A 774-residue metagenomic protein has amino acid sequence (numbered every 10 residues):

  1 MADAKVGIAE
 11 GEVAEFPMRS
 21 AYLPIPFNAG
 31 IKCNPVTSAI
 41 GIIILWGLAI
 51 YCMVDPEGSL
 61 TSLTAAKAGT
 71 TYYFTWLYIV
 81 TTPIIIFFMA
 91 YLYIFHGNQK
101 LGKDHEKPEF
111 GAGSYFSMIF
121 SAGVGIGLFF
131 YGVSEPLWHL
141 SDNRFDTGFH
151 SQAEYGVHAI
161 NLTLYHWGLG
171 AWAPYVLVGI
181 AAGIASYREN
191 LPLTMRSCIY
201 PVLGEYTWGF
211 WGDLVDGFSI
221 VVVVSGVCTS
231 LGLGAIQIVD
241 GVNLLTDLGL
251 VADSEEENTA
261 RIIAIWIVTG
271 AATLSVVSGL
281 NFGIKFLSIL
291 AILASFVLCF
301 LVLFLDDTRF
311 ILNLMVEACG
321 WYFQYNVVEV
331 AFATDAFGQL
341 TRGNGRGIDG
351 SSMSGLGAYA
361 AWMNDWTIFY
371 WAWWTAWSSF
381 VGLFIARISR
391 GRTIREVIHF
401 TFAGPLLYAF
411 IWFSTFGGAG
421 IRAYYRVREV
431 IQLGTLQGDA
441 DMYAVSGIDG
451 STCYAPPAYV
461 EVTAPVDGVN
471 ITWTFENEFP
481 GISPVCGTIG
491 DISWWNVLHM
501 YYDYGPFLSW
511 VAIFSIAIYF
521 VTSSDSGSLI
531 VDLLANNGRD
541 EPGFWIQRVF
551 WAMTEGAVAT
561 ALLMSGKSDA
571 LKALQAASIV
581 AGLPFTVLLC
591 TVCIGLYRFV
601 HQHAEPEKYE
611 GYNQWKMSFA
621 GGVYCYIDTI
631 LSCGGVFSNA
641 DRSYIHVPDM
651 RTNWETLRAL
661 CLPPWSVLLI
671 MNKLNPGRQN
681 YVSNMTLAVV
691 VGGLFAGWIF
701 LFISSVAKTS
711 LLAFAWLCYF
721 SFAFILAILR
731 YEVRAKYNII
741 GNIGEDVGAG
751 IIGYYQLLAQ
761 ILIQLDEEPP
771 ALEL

Functional and structural regions predicted by a protein language model:
A2-Y155, A173, I594-V600: N-terminal alpha-helical transmembrane segments of multi-pass membrane transport and channel/translocase proteins
E10-G11, A29-K32, V36, I44-C52 (+7 more regions): Helix-loop-helix module between adjacent transmembrane segments
R19-F27, T61-K67, F95-A112, L137-L162 (+5 more regions): Flexible loop linkers connecting adjacent transmembrane helices in multi-pass alpha-helical membrane transporters
I25-G30, P56-T71, L92-E109, H158-H166 (+7 more regions): Membrane-water interface regions at transmembrane-helix termini and the short interhelical loops of multi-pass membrane
P26-V36, T70-W76, D104-A122, H150-G170 (+5 more regions): Transmembrane-helix boundary/entry motifs in multi-pass membrane transporters
M53-F74, W138, I236-A260, S278-I289 (+7 more regions): Membrane-lumen (extracellular) interface motif
T207-F210, L214-A517, L562-A570: Membrane-embedded translocation segments of transport machinery
Y609-L774: Intracellular leaflet-associated regions of eukaryotic membrane-associated proteins
